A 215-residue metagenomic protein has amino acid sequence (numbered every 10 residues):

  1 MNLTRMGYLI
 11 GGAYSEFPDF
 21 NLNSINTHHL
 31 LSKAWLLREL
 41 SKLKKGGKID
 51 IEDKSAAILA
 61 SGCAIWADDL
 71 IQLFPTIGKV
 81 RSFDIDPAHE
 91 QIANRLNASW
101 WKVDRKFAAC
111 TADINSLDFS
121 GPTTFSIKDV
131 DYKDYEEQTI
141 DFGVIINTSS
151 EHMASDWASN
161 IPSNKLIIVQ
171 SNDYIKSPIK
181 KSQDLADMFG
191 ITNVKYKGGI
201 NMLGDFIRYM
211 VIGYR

Functional and structural regions predicted by a protein language model:
M1-K54: S-adenosyl-L-methionine
A57-G62: Conserved S-adenosyl-L-methionine
C63-I77: Conserved SAM-binding loop of SAM-dependent methyltransferases across substrates and taxa, primarily the Class I
G78-I85: Conserved SAM-binding motif I beta-strand of class I
A88: Conserved Rossmann-like nucleotide-cofactor binding loop
Q91-I140: S-adenosyl-L-methionine
F125-D156, D173: A short SAM/SAH-binding and catalytic strip from SAM-dependent methyltransferases
M153-R215: C-terminal substrate-binding/active-site "lid" region of AdoMet-derived donor-dependent transferases
